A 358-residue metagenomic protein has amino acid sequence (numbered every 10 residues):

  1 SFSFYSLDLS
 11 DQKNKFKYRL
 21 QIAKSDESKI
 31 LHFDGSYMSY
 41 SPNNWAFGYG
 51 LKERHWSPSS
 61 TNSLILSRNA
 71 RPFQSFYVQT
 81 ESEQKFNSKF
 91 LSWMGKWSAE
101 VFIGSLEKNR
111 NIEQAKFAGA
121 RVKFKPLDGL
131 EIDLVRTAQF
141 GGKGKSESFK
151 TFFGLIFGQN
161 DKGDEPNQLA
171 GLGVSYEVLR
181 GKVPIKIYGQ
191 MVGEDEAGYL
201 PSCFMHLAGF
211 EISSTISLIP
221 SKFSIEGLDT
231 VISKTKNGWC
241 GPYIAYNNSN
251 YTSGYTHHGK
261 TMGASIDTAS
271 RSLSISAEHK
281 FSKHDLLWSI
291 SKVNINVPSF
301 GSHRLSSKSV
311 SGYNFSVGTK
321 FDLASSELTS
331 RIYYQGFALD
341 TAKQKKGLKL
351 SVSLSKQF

Functional and structural regions predicted by a protein language model:
S1-G50, F76-T80: Beta-barrel outer-membrane channel/assembly domains of diderm bacteria
F4, K13-R19, N44-A46, F90-E100 (+6 more regions): Outer-membrane beta-barrel architecture
L31, S39, I232, S355-F358: Beta-stranded membrane pore/translocator domains
K52-W56, S60-P72: Aromatic-lined, polymer-binding surfaces characteristic of secreted/periplasmic polysaccharide-degrading enzymes
H55, S75-Y255, T268-A269, L273-I275 (+4 more regions): Signature for the C-terminal beta-barrel architecture of outer-membrane proteins
S75, V122, K345-F358: Outer-membrane beta-barrel "beta-signal"
S309-N314, F337-D340, Q344-S353: C-terminal transmembrane beta-barrel domains of outer membrane proteins
G312-L339: C-terminal structured domain segments
